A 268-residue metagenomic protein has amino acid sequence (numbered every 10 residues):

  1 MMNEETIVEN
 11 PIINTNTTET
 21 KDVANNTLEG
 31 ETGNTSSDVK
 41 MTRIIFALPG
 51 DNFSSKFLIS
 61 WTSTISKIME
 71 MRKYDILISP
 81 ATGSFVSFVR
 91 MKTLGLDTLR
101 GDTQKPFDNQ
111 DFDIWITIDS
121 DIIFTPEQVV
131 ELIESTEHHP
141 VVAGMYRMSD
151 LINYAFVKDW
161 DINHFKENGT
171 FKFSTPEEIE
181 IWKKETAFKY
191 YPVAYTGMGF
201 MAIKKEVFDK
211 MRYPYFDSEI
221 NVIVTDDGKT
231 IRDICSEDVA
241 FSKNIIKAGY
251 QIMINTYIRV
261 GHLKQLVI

Functional and structural regions predicted by a protein language model:
N3-A81: N-proximal low-complexity "stem/linker" segments adjacent to membrane-targeting elements
E4, I13, V23, V39 (+1 more regions): C-terminal catalytic/acceptor-binding lobe
P49, D121, I133-S135: Polar low-complexity intrinsically disordered regions
P80-T82, M145, T256: Residue-level recognition of beta-strand->loop/alpha-helix junctions
V86-D108, K243: Short, conserved alpha-helix that lines the donor NDP-sugar binding/gating region of sugar-transfer enzymes
Q104-I123: Short beta-strand-to-loop acidic/aromatic patch adjacent to the donor-nucleotide binding site
F112, H138-H139, Y250: Short, high-confidence coil segments that cap the C-terminus of an alpha-helix and link into the following beta-strand
T125-E219: Conserved catalytic core of nucleotide-sugar-dependent glycosyltransferases
